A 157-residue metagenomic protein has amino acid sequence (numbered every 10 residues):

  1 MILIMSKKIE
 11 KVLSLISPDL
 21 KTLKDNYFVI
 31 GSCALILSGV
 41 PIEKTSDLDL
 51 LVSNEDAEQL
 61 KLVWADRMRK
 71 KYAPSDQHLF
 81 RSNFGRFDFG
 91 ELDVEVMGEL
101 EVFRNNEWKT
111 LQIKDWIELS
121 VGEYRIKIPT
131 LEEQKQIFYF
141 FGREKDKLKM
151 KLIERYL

Functional and structural regions predicted by a protein language model:
M1-V29, D56, K151-L157: Helical scaffold of the NTase/Pol beta-like nucleotidyltransferase catalytic core
I16-L48, V52-N54, E58-K61, T130: Active-site nucleotide-donor binding segment shared across nucleotidyl transfer reactions
A34, E101, E133: Short, glycine/serine-rich, charged loops/turns that create anion-binding and catalytic segments at active sites
E43, Q77-R81, T110-Q112: Short solvent-exposed loop/turn micro-motifs enriched in small/polar/acidic residues
M68-R104: Conserved catalytic core of two-metal-ion nucleotidyltransferases
R104-L157: Catalytic cores of NTP-dependent nucleotidyl/adenyl transfer enzymes across multiple folds
